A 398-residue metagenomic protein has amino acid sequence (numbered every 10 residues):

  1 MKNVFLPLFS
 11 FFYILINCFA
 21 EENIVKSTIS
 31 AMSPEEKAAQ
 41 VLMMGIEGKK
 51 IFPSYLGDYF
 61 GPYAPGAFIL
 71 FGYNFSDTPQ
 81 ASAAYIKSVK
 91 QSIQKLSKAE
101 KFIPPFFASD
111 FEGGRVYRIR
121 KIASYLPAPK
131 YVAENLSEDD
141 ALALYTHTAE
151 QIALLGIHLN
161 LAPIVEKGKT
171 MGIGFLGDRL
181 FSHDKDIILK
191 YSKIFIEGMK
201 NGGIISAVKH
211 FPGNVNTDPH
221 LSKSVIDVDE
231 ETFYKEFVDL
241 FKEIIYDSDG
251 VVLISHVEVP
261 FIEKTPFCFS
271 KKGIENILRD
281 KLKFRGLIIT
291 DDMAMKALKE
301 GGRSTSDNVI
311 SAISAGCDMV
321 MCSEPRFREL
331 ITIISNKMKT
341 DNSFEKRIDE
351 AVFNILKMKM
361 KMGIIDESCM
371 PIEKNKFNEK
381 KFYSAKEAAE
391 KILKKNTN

Functional and structural regions predicted by a protein language model:
M1-V4: Positively charged n-region of N-terminal signal peptides that target proteins for export
P7-N17: Bacterial N-terminal signal peptides
F19-K121, A389, L393-N398: N-terminal hydrophobic targeting/anchoring segments and the immediately downstream early-domain regions of hydrolases
E21-P62, K271, K281, E300-N398: Preference for extracellular/luminal or secreted protein segments
S33, Y59, T78-Q94, K98-K101 (+2 more regions): Second-shell residues forming the walls of enzyme active-site clefts
A39-I46, G66-L70, P105-F111, L159-P163 (+5 more regions): Hydrophobic faces of well-ordered beta-strands that scaffold small-molecule active sites in alpha/beta enzyme cores
V41-I51, K130-L142, S222-K235, K296-G302: Active-site mouth loops of central-metabolism enzymes
K121, Y125, P129-K130, T146-K235 (+1 more regions): Surface-exposed loop and adjacent secondary-structure segments within mature catalytic domains
